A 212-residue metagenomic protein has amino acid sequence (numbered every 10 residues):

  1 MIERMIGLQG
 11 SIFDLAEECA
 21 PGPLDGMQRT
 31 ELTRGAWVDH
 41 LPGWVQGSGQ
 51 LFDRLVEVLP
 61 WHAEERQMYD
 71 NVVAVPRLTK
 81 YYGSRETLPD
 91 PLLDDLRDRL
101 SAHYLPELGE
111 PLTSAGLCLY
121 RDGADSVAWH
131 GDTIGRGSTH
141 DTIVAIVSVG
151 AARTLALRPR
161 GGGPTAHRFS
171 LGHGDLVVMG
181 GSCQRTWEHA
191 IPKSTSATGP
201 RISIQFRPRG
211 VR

Functional and structural regions predicted by a protein language model:
M1-R212: Non-heme Fe(II) oxygenase metal-center motifs and adjacent flexible, charged/small-residue loops
